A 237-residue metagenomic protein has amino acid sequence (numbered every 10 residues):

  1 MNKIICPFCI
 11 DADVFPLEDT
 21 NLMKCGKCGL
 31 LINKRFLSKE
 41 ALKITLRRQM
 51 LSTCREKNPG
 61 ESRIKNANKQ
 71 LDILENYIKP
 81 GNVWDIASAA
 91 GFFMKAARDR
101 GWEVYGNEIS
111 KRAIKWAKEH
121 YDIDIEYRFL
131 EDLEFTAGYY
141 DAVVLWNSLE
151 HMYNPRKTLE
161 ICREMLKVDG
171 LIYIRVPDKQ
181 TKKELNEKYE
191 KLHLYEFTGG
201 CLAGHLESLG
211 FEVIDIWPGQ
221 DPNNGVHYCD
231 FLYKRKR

Functional and structural regions predicted by a protein language model:
M1-G138, A142-W146, R156-L159, W217-D221 (+1 more regions): Conserved N-terminal segment of class I S-adenosyl-L-methionine
C9-D13, G199-I216: A SAM-dependent methyltransferase catalytic signature shared across enzymes that methylate proteins
N147-H151: A short His-aromatic
Y153-K157, E184: Short N-terminal helix/helix-N-cap motif within the alpha/beta-hydrolase-1
R156-L171: A short glycine-rich, Lys/Arg-flanked "PGG" loop and its adjoining helix->strand segment in the class I
Y173-H205, D221: Short, glycine-/aromatic-enriched active-site segment of Class I SAM-dependent methyltransferases
